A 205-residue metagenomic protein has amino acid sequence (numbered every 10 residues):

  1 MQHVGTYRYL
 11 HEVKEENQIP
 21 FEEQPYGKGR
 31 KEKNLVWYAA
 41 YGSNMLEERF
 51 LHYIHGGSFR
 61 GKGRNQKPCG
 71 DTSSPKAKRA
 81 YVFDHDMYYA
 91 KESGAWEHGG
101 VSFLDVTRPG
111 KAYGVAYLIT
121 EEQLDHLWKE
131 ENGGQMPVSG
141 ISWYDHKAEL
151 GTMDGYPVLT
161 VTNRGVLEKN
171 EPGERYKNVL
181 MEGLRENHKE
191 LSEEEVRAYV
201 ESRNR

Functional and structural regions predicted by a protein language model:
M1-R205: Glycine-aromatic micro-motifs
